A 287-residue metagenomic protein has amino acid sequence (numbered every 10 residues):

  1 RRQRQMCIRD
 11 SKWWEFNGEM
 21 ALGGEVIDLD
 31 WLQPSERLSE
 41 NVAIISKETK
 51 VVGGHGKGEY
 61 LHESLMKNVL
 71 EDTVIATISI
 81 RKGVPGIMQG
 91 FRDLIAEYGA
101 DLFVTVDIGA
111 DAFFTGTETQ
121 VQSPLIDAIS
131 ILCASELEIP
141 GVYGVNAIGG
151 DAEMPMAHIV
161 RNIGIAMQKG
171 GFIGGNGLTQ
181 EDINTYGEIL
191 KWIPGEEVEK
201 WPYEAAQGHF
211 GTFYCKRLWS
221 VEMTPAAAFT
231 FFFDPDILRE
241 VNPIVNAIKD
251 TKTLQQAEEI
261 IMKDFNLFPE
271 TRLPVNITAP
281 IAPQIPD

Functional and structural regions predicted by a protein language model:
R1-R2, G109-K200: Conserved mixed alpha/beta catalytic, RNA-binding, or beta-rich assembly cores of soluble enzyme, regulatory
R1-R2, L61-H62, G83-F91, I126 (+7 more regions): General structural feature for long, well-ordered alpha-helical segments within catalytic domains of soluble enzymes
Q3-I8: Short, small-residue-biased leader/transition segments that mark boundaries at the very start of proteins
R9, F103-T105, V142-N146: A structural signal for short, well-ordered beta-strand segments and their strand-loop junctions that often border
R9-T77: Glycine-rich nucleotide/cofactor/substrate-binding loop typically near the N-terminus or early in the first domain
W13-A21, R81-G83, I108-D111, A147-D151: Acidic, glycine-rich active-site loops and adjacent beta-strand->loop/helix elements that engage anionic groups
T73-S135: Internal, conserved structured core segments that host functional sites
P194-D287: C-terminal accessory domains and tails appended to enzymatic cores
